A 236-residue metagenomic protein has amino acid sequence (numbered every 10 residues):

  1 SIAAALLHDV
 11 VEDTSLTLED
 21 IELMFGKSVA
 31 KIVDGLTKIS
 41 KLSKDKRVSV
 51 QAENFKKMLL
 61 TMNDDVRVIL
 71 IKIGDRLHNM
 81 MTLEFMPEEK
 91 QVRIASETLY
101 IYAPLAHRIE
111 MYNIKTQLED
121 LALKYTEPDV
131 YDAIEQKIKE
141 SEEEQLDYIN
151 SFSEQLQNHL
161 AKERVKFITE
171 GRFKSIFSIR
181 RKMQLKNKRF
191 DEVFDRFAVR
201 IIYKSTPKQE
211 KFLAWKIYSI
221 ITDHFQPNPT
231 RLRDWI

Functional and structural regions predicted by a protein language model:
S1-A198, Y203-I236: Active-site helical microenvironments for divalent-metal-assisted chemistry
